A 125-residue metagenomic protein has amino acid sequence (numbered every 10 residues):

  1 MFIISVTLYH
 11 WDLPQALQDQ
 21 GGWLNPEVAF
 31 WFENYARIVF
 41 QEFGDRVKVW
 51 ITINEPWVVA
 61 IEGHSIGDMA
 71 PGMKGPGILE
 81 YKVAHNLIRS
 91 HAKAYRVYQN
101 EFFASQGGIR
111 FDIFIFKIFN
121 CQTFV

Functional and structural regions predicted by a protein language model:
F2-V125: Active-site region of glycoside hydrolase catalytic domains
